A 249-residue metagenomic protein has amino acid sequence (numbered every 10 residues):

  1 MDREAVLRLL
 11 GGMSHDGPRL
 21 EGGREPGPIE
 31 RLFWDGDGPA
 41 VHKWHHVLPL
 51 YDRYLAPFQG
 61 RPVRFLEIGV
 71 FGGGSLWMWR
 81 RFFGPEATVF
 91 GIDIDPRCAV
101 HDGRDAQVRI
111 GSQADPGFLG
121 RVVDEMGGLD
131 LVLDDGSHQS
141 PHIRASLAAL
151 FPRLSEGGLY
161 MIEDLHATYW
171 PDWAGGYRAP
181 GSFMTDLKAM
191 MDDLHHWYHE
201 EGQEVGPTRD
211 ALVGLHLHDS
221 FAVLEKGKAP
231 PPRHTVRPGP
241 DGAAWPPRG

Functional and structural regions predicted by a protein language model:
M1-L133, S137-I162, H166-G249: A short alpha-helical cap/connector motif
